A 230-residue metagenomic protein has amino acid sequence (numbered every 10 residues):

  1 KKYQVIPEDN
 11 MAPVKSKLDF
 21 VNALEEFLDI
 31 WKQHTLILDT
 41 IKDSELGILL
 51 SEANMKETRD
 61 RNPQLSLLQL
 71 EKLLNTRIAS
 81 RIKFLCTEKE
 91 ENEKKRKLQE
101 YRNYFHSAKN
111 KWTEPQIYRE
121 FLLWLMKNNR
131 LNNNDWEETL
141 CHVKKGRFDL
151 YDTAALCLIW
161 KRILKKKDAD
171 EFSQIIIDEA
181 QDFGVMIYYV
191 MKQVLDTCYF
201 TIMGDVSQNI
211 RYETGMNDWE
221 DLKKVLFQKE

Functional and structural regions predicted by a protein language model:
K2, R130-K145, W160-Q174, Q181-E230: Conserved helicase motor core of SF1/SF2 NTP-dependent helicases
K2-T40: P-loop NTPase motor core
V21, T153-L156, W219: Alpha-helix initiation and N-capping motif
L24-L28, C157, E179, C198: Generic hydrophobic, helix-prone segments enriched in Leu/Val/Ile
W31, T35-Q174, G184-Y188: Conserved helicase NTPase catalytic core signature
